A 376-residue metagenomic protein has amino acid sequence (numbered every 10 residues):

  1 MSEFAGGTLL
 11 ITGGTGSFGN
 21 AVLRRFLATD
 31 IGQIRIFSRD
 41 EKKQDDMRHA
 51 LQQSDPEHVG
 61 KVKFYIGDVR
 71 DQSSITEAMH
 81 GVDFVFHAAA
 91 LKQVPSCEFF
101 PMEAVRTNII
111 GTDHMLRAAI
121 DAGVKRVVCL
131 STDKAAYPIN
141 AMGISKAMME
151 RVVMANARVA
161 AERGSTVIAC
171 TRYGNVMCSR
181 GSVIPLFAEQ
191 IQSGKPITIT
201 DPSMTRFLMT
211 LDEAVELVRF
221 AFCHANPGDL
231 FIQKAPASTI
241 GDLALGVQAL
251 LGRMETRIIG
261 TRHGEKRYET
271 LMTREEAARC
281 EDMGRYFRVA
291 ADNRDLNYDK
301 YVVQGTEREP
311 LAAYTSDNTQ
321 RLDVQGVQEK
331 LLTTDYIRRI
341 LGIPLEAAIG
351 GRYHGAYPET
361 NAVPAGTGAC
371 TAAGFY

Functional and structural regions predicted by a protein language model:
G7-T29: N-terminal Rossmann NAD(P)H-binding glycine-rich loop of SDR-like oxidoreductase domains
D30-K43: Conserved glycine-rich Rossmann-like NAD(P)H-binding loop of the short-chain dehydrogenase/reductase
S38, Y65-I66, R106, D201: Conserved residues in the N-terminal Rossmann fold of short-chain dehydrogenase/reductase
D40, A50, D133, P236: Residues in the short beta-alpha loop(s) of Rossmann-like NAD(P)-binding domains
K63-F84: Conserved Rossmann-fold cofactor-binding substructure of NAD(P)-dependent oxidoreductases
F64, A104, I168-T171: Hydrophobic/aromatic anchor residues within beta-strands of the central parallel beta-sheet of Rossmann-like
F84-H87, L91-A147, R151, A155: Conserved Rossmann-fold NAD(P)-dependent oxidoreductase catalytic core, especially the SDR/UDP-sugar
D121, R151, A155-Y376: Strand-loop microenvironment adjacent to phosphate/nucleotide-handling motifs in alpha/beta enzyme folds
